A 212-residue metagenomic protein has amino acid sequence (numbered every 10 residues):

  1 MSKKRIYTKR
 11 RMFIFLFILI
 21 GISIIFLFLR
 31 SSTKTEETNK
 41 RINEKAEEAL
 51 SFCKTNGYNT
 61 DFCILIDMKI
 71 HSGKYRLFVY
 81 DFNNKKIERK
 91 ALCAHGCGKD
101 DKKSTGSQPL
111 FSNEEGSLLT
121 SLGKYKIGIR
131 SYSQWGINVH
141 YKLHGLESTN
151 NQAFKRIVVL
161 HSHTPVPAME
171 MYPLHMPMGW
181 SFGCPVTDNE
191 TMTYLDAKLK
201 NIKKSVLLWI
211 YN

Functional and structural regions predicted by a protein language model:
S2-L19: N-terminal Sec-pathway targeting helices
I20-L29: Hydrophobic alpha-helical membrane-insertion segments, chiefly the h-region of N-terminal signal peptides
R30-F182, N189-V206: Cell wall/extracellular polymer interaction/catalysis modules
V206-N212: Charge-rich, low-complexity intrinsically disordered segments
